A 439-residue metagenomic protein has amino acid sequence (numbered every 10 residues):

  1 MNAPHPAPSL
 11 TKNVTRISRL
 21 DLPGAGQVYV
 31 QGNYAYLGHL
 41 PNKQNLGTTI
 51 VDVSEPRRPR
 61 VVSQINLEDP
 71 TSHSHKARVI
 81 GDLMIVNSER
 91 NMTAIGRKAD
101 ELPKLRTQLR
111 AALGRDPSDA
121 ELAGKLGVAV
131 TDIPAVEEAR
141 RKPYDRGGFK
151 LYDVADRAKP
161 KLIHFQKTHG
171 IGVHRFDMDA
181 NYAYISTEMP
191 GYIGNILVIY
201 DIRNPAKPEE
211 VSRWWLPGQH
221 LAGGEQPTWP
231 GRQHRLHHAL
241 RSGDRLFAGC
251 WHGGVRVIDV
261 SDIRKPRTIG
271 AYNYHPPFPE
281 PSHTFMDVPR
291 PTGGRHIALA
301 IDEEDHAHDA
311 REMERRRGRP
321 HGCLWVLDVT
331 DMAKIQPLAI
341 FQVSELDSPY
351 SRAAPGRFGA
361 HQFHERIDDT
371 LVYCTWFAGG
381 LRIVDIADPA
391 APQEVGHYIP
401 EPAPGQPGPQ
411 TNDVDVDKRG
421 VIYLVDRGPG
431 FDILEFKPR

Functional and structural regions predicted by a protein language model:
M1-R439: Feature marking well-ordered beta-strand scaffolds used for ligand recognition
